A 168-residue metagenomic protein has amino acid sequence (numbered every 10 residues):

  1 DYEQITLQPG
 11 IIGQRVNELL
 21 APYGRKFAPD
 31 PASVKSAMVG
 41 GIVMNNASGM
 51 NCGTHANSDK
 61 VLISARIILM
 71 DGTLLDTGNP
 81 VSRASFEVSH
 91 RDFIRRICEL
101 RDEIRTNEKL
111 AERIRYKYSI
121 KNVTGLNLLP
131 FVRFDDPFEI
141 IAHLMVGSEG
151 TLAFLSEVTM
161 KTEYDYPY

Functional and structural regions predicted by a protein language model:
E3-Y168: FAD-binding subdomain of flavoenzyme oxidoreductases
